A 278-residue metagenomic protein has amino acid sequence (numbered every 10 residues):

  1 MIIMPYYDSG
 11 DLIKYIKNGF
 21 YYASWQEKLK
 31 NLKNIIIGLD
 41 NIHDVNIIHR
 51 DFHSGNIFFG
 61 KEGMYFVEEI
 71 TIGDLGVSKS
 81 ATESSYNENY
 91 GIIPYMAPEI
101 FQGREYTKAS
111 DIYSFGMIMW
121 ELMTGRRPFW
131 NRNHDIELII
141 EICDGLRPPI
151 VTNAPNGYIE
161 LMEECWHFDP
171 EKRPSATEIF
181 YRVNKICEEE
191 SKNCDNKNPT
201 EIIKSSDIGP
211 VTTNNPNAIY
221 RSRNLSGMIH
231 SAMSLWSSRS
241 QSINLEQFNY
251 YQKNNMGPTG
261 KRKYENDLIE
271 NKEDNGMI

Functional and structural regions predicted by a protein language model:
M1-D11: Conserved short submotifs of the Hanks-type protein kinase catalytic core that shape the nucleotide-binding pocket
N18-K33: Activation segment of protein kinase catalytic domains, centered on the conserved DFG
H43-G60: Catalytic-loop of the protein kinase fold
Y86-I100: Conserved activation segment of eukaryotic-like protein kinases, specifically the C-terminal portion of the activation
D111: Conserved catalytic-loop aspartate of Hanks-type protein kinases
W166-E178: A conserved short helix/loop substructure at the end of the activation segment of eukaryotic-like protein kinase domains
